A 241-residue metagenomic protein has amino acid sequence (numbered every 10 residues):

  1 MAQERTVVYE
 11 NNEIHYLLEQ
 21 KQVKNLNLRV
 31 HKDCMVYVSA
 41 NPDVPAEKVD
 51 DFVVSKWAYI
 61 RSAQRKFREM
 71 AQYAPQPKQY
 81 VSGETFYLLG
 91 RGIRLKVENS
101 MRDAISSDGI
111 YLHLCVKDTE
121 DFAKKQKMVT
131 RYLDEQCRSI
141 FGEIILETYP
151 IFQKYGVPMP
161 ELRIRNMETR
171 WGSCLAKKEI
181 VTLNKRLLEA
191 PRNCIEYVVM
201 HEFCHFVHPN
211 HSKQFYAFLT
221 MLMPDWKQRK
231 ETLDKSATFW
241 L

Functional and structural regions predicted by a protein language model:
M1-Y197, F206-L241: Active-site-proximal or metal-binding-adjacent scaffold patches in catalytic folds
E202: Walker B catalytic acidic pair
